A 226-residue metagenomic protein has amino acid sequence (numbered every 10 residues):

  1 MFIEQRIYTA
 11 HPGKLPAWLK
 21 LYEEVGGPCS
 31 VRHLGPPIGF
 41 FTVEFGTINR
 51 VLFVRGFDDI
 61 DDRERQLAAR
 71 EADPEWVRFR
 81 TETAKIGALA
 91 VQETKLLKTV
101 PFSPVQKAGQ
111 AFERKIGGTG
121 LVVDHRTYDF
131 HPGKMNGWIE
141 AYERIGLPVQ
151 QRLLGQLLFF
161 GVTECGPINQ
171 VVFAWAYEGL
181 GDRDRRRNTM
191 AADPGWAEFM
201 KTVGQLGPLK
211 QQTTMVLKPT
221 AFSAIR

Functional and structural regions predicted by a protein language model:
M1-E198, T202-R226: Short S/T/G/P-rich N-terminal loop/turn motif that feeds into the first structured element of a domain
